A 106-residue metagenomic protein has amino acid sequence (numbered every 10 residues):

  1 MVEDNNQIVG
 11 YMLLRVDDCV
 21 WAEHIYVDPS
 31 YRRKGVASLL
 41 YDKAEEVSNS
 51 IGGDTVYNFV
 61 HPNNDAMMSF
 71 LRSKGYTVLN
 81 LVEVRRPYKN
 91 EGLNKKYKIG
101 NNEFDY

Functional and structural regions predicted by a protein language model:
M1-E23, Y41, V78-L79, P87-K89 (+1 more regions): Acetyl-CoA-dependent GNAT
D18-P29, F59: Conserved acetyl-CoA binding element of GNAT-fold acetyltransferases
V27, R33-E46, D65, S69-S73: Conserved acetyl-CoA-binding loop-helix of GNAT-fold acetyltransferases
S48-V60: Conserved GNAT acetyl-CoA-binding A-motif
N58-M67, Y88-K89: Conserved beta-strand-loop-alpha-helix junction that forms the acyl-donor binding cleft
R72-L81: Conserved acetyl-CoA-binding loop of GNAT-fold acetyltransferases
E91-N94: Short, charged/polar, Gly/Pro-enriched secondary-structure boundary elements
